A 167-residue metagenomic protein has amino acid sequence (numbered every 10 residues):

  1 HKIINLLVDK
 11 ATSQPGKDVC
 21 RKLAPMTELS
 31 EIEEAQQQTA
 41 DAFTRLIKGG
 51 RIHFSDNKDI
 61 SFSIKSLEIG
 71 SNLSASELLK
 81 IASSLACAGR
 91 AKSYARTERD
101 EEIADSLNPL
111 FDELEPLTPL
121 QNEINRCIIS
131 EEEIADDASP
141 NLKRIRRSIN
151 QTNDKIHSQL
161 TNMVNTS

Functional and structural regions predicted by a protein language model:
H1-I149, N162: Conserved amphipathic alpha-helical "coupling/scaffold" segments that transmit conformational changes between domains
Q151, K155-S167: Divalent-cation
